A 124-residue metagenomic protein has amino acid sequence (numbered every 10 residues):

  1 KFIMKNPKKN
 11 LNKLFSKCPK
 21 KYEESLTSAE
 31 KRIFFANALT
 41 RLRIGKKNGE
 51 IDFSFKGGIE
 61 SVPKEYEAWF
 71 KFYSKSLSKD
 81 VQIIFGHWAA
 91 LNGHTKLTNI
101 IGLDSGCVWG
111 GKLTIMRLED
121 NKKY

Functional and structural regions predicted by a protein language model:
K1-Y124: Feature recognizes metal-dependent phosphohydrolase scaffolds
